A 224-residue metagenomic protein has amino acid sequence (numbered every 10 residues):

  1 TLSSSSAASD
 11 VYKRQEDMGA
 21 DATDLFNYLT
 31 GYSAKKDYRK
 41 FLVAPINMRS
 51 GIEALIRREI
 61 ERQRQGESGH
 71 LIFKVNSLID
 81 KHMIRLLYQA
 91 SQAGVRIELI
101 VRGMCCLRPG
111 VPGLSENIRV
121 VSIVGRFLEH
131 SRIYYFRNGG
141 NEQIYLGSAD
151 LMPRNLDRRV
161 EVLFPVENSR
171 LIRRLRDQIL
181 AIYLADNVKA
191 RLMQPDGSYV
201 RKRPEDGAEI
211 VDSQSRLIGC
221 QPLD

Functional and structural regions predicted by a protein language model:
T1-A8, Y12: Single conserved hydrophobic/aromatic residue that forms the stacking wall/gate of nucleotide- or nucleobase-binding
S3, K81-H82, L128: Residues that form or flank phosphate/diphosphate-binding pockets in enzymes that use nucleotide phosphates
S9, V120-L146, L151: Phosphate/diphosphate-binding loops
V11, Y88, L114-N117, R159-L163: Short secondary-structure boundary/capping segments
D17, T23-R58, Q63, S68-H70 (+2 more regions): Long, C-terminal catalytic modules of enzymes
A54-R119: Primarily the HKD phosphodiesterase
V75, Y135-F136, F164: Hydrophobic side chains in beta-strands
R108-V111, L128-I133, R174: Short, charged, surface-exposed secondary-structure boundary motifs
